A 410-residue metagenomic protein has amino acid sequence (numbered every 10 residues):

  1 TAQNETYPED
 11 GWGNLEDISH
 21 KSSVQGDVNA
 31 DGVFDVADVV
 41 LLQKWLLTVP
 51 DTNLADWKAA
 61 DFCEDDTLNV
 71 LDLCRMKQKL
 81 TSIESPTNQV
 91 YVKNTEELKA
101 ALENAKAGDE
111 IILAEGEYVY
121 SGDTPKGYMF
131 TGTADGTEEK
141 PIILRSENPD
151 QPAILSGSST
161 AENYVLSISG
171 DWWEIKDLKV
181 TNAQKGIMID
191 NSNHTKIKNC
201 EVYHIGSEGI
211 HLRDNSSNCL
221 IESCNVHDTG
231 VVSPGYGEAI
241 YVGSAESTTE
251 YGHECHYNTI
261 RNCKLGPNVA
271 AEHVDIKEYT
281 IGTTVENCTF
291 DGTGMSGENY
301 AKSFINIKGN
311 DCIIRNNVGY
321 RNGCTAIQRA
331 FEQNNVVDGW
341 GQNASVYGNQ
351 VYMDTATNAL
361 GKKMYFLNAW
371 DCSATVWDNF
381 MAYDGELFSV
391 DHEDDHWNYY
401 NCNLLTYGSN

Functional and structural regions predicted by a protein language model:
A2-T87: Cellulosome-associated attachment modules in secreted, modular CAZymes
D10-L15, D109, I240, D354-A356 (+1 more regions): Acidic, glycine- and Ser/Thr-rich low-complexity intrinsically disordered tracts in extracellular/secreted proteins
Q89, G108-E110, E115-E117, P141 (+11 more regions): Detector for repetitive beta-architecture
V92-K93, E115-K126, G132-Q184, G230 (+1 more regions): Right-handed parallel beta-helix/beta-spiral solenoid domain characteristic of secreted/periplasmic
L102-D109, D135-T137: Beta-strand repeat architectures
D123-T133, G157-L166, N182-M188, H204-R213 (+6 more regions): Extracellular beta-strand/beta-solenoid scaffold signature
